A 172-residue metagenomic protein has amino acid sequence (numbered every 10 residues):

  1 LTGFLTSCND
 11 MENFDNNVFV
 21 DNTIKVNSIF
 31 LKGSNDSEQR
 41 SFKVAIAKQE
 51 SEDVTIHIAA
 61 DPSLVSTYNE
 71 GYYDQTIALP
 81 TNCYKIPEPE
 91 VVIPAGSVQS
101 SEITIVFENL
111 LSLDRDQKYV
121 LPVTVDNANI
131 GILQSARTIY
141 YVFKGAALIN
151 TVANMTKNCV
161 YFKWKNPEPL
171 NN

Functional and structural regions predicted by a protein language model:
F4-S7: C-terminal motif of bacterial Sec signal peptides marking the signal peptidase cleavage site
N9-I103, N109-L170: Acidic/polar, low-complexity intrinsically disordered N-terminal segments immediately downstream of a Sec signal
